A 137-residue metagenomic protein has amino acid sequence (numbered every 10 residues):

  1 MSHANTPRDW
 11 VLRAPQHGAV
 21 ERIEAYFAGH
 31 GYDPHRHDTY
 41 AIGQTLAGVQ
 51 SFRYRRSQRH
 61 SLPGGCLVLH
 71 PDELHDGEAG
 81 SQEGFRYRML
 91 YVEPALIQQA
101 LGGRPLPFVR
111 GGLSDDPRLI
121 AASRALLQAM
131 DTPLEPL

Functional and structural regions predicted by a protein language model:
M1-S2, H35: C-terminal regulatory/effector modules of DNA-binding transcriptional regulators
P7-F108: N-terminal regulatory/effector-sensing and dimerization cores that precede helix-turn-helix DNA-binding domains
G103-L137: Amphipathic alpha-helical segments enriched in hydrophobic/aromatic residues interleaved with Lys/Arg
